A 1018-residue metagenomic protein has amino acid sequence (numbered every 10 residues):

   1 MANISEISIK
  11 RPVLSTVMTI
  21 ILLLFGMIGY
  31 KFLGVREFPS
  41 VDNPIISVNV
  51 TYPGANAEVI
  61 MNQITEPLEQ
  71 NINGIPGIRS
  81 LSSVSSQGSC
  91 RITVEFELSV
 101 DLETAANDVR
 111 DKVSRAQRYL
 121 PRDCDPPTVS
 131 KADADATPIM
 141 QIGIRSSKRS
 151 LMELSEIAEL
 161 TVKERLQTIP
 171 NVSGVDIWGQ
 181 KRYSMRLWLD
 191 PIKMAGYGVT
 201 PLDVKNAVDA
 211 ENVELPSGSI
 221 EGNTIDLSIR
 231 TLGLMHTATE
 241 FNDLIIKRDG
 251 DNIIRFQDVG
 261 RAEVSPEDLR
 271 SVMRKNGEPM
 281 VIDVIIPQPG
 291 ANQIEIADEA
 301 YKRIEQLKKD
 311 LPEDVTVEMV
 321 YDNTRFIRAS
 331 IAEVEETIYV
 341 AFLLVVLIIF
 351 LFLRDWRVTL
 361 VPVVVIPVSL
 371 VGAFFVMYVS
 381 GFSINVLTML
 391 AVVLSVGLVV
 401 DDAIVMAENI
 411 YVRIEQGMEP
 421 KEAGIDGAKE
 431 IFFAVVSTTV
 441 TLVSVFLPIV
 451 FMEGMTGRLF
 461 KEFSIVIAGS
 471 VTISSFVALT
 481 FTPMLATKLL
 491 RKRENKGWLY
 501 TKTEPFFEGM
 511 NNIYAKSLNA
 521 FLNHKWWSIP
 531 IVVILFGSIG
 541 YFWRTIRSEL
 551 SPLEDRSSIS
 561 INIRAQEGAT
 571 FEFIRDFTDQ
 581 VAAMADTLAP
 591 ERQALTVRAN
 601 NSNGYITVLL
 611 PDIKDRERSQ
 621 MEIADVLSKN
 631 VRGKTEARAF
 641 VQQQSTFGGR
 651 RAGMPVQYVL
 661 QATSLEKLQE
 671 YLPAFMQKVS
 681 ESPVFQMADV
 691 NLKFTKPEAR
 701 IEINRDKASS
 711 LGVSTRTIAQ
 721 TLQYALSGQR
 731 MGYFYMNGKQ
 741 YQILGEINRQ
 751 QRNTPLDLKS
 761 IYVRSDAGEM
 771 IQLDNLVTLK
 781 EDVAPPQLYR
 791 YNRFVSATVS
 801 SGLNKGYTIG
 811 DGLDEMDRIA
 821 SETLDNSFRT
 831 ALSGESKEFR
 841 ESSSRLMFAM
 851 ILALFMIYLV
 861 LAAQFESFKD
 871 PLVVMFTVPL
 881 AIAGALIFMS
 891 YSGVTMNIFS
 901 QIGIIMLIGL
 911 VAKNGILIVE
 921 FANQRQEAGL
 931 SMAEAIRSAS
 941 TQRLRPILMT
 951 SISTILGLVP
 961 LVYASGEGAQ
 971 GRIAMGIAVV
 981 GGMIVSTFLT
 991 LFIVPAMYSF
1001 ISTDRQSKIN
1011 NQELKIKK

Functional and structural regions predicted by a protein language model:
M1-V35, K429-I431, L499-S551, T578 (+2 more regions): Signature of alpha-helical transmembrane segments and their immediate interfacial
N3, V59-A132, I192-V213, R230-L234 (+2 more regions): Solvent-exposed, membrane-proximal periplasmic/extracellular interface segments of envelope transport and secretion
I4-I7, F38, N49, Q117 (+9 more regions): Extracytoplasmic/periplasmic membrane-proximal domains and adjacent transmembrane bundles of envelope biogenesis
V13, I20-V59, S114-D123, Y378 (+6 more regions): Transmembrane helices with small-residue packing motifs
G26-F32, R36-E37, T316, L343-V412 (+7 more regions): Hydrophobic transmembrane alpha-helices and their membrane-interface caps in long multi-pass transport proteins
V35-I46, S82-G88, D123-K148, D176-R182 (+11 more regions): Flexible hinge/switch segments at interdomain interfaces of large molecular machines
V320, I327, I331, A407 (+4 more regions): Helix-loop junctions and hydrophobic alpha-helical segments within the transmembrane domains of large membrane
V396-I410, F432-F451, R458-Y500, I606 (+6 more regions): Transmembrane alpha-helices and their membrane-interface boundaries in multi-pass membrane transporters and channels
